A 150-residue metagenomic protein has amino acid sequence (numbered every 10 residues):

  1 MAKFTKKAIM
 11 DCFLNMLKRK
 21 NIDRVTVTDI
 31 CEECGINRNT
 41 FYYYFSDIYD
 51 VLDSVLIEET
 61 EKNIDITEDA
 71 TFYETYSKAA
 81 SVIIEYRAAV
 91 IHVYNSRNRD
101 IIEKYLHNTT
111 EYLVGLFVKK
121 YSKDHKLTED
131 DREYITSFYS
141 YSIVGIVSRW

Functional and structural regions predicted by a protein language model:
A2, F72, R132, T136: Aromatic-acidic/polar surface patches that form glycan- and anion
K3-K6, M10-L14, K18, D23-V27 (+5 more regions): An amphipathic alpha-helix adjacent to DNA-recognition modules
M16, I146-R149: Short alpha-helical functional segments enriched in proximate histidine and acidic residues
K18-I22, I64, E68, I91 (+2 more regions): Short, flexible helix-adjacent loops and helix caps
V55, A80-H107, L116-K120: Amphipathic alpha-helical segments used for helix-helix packing
E59-K62, A89, G145-I146: A general alpha-helix detector
R99-D124, D130-G145: Amphipathic alpha-helical packing segments from all-alpha helical-bundle domains
